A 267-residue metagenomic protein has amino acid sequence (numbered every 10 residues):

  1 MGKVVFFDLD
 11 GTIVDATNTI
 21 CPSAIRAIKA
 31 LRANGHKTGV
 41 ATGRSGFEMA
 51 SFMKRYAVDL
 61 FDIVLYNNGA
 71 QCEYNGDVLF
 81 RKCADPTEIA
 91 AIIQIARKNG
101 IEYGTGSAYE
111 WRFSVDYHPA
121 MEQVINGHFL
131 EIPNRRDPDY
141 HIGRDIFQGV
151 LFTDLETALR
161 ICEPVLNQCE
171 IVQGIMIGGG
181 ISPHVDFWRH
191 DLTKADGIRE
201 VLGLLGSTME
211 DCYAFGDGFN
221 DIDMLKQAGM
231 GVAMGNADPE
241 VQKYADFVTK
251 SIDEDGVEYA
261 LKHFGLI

Functional and structural regions predicted by a protein language model:
M1-V4, C21, F187-I267: Mg2+-dependent phosphoryl-transfer enzymes with acidic/Ser/Thr/Gly-rich catalytic loops
P22-M121: Active-site phosphate-binding/coordination module
A24, M49-M53, I161-C162, L225 (+2 more regions): Hydrophobic packing residues within well-ordered alpha-helices of enzyme cores
L31, A96, P164-L166, V241: A generic structural signal for well-ordered alpha-helical segments
G35-G39, L60-F61, F147-Q148, E210-D211 (+1 more regions): Short active-site oxyanion
D59-L60, N68, V165-Q168, Q227-A228 (+1 more regions): Short, structured coil segments at secondary-structure junctions
N99-E102, G106-F215, F219-D221: Conserved acidic, metal-coordinating active-site core of Asp-based, Mg2+-dependent phosphoryl-transfer enzymes
